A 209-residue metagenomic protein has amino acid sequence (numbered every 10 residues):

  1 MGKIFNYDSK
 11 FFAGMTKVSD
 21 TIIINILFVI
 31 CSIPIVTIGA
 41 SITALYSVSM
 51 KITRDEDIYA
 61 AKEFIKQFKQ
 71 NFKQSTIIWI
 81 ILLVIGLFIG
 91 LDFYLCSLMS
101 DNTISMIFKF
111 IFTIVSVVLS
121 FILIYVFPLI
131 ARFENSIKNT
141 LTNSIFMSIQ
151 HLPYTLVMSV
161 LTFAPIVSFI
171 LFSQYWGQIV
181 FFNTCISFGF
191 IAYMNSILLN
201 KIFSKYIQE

Functional and structural regions predicted by a protein language model:
M1-F112, L119-E209: Helix-coil boundary and N-terminal low-complexity module in membrane systems
